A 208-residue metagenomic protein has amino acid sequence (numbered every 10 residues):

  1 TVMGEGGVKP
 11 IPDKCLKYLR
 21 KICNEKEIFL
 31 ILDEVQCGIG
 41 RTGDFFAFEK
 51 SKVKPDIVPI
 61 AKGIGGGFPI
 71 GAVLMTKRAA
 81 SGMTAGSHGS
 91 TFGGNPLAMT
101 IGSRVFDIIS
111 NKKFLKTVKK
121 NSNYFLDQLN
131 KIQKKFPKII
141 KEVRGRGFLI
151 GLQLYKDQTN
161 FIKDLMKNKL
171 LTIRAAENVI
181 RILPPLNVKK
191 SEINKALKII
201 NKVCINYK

Functional and structural regions predicted by a protein language model:
T1-K208: Conserved N-terminal phosphate-binding loop of PLP-dependent enzymes in the Aspartate aminotransferase
